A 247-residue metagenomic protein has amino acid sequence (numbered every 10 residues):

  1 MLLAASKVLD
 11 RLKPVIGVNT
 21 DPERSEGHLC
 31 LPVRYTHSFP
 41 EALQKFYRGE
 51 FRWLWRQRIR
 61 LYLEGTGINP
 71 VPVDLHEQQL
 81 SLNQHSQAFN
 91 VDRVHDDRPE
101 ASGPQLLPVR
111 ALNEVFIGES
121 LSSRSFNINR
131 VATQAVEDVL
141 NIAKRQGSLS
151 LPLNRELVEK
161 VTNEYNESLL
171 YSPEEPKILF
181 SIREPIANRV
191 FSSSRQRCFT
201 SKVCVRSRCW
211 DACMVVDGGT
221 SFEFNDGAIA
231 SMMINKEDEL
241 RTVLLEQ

Functional and structural regions predicted by a protein language model:
M1-A5, S148: Short glycine/serine/threonine-rich phosphate/pyrophosphate-binding segments that cradle anionic phosphate groups
R11-P14: A short helix->loop->beta-strand "cap" motif at the edges of active sites that frequently abuts
T20-E137: Catalytic core of DAGKc-family lipid kinases
E41-R48, L54-Q57, N163-I178, I182 (+1 more regions): Aspartic protease
W55-I59, A111-N113, R124-F126, G147 (+4 more regions): A generic structural signal for short beta-strands and their flanking turns/coil linkers
I117, K177-Q247: ATP/nucleoside-binding phosphotransfer catalytic cores, i.e., glycine-rich phosphate-binding loops
V131-I186: Gly/Ser/Thr-rich active-site loops/lids in small-molecule metabolic enzymes that frequently grip phosphoryl groups
